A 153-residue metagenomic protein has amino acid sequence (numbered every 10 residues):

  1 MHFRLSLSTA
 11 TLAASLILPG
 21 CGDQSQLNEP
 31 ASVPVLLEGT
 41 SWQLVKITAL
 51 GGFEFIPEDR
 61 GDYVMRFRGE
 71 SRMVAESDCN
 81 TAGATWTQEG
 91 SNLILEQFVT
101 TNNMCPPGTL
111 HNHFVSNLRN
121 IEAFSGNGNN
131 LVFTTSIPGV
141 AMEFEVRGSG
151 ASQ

Functional and structural regions predicted by a protein language model:
M1-F3: N-terminal secretory signal peptides that target proteins for export/translocation
L5-L7, C21-Q153: Lipid interaction determinants
L7-A14: Sec-dependent N-terminal signal peptides
